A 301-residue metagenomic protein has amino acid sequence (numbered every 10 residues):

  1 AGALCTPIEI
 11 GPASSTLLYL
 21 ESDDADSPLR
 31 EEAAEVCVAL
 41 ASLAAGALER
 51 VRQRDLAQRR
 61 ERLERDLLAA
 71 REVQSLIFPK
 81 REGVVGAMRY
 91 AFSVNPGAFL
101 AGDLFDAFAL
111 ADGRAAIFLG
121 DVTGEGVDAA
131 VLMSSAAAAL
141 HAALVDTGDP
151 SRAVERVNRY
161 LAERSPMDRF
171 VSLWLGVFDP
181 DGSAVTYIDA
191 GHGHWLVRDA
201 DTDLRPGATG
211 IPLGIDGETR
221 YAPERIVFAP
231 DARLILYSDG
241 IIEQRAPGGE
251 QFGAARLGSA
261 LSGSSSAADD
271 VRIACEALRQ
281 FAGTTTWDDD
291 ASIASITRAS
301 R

Functional and structural regions predicted by a protein language model:
A1-G2, S22, Y160, G214: Signal-transducing coupling segments at domain and membrane junctions
G2-G11, T16: A short, aliphatic-rich beta-strand micro-motif
G11, A255, A267-D288, I293-A294 (+1 more regions): Non-catalytic regulatory/interaction regions at protein termini and inter-domain linkers
T16-L40, E125, A222, I242-A254 (+1 more regions): Regulatory loop-to-helix N-cap segments in sensory/regulatory domains that couple ligand/signal detection
P28-E49, S134-A138, A229-P230: Amphipathic alpha-helical "output/dimerization" segments
R54, Q58-I235, G283-R301: … and, occasionally, acidic/histidine-rich disordered N-termini of signaling adaptors
G148-A153, G263-I273: Short, charged, surface-exposed loops that flank catalytic or proteolytic processing sites
